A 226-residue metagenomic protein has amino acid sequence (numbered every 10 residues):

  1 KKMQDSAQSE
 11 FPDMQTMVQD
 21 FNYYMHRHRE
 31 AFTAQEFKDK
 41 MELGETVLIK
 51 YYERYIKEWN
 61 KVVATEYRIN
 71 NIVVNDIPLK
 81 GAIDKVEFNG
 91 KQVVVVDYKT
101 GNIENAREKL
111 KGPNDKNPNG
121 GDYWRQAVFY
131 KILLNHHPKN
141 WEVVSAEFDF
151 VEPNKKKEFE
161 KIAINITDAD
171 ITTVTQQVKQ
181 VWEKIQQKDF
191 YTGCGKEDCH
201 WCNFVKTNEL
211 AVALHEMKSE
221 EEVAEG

Functional and structural regions predicted by a protein language model:
K1, Y24-R27, Y98-K111, D149-I162: Short acidic (Asp/Glu) and glycine-rich catalytic loops that position anionic groups and cofactors
K1-Q4, Y52, I56, E87 (+3 more regions): Hydrophobic/aromatic-lined pockets within catalytic cores
K1-R68: A non-catalytic, helix-rich entry segment at domain boundaries
P12-Q15, N119-G120, W124, K131-G226: Metal-dependent nuclease catalytic regions and adjoining charged, substrate-binding loops involved in nucleic-acid end
M17-N22, V63, Q92-D97, E142-S145 (+1 more regions): Short, well-ordered strand-loop elements centered on a beta-strand within folded domains, enriched for acidic residues
F32-D39, P118, I166-A169: A structural signal for alpha-helical segments
F32-Q35, V73, Q186-T192: Short helix-to-loop capping/linker segments positioned immediately adjacent to catalytic or ligand/cofactor-binding
A64-H137: Non-catalytic protein-protein interaction segments used by genome-maintenance enzymes to assemble and couple activities
